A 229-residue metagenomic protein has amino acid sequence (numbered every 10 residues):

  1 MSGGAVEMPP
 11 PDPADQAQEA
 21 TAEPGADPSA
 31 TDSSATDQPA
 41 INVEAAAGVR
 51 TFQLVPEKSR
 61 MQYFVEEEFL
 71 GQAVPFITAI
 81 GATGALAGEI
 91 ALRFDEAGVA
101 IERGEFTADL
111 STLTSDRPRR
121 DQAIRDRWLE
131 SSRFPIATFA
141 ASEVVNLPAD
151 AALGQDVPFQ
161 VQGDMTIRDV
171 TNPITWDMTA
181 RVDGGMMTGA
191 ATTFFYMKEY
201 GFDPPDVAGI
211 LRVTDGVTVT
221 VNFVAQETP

Functional and structural regions predicted by a protein language model:
M1-P229: Low-complexity, acidic/polar, glycine-enriched regions of mature
